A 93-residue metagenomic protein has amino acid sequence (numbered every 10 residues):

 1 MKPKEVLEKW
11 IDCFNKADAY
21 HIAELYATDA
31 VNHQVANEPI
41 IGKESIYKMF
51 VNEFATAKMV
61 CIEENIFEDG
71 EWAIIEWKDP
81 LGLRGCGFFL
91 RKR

Functional and structural regions predicted by a protein language model:
M1-A17, L25: Short, aromatic-enriched amphipathic alpha-helices that serve as compact interaction elements
V6, D18, M49-F50, G85: Hydrophobic alpha-helical segments typical of transmembrane helices and their membrane-interface/capping positions
A19-D69: A solvent-exposed, acidic/Ser-Thr-rich amphipathic alpha-helical stretch
C61, L81-G87: Short, surface-exposed coil-to-beta transition loops
E68-W72, F89-R93: Short, solvent-exposed coil/turn segments at beta-strand boundaries
A73-P80: Short beta-strand segments that buttress and anchor functional surface loops
